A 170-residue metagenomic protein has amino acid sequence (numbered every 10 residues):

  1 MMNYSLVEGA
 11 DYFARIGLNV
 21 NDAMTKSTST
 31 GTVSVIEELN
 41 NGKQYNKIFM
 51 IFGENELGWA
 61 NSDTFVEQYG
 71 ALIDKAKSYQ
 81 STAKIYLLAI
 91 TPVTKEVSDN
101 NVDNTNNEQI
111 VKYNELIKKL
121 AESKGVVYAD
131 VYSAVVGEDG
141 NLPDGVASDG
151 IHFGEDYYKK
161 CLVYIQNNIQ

Functional and structural regions predicted by a protein language model:
M1-G70: Conserved SGNH/GDSL esterase-like catalytic core that processes O-acyl groups on lipids and polysaccharides
F13-I16, L88, V131-A134: Conserved beta-strand termini and adjacent loop/short-helix elements that scaffold enzyme active sites in alpha/beta
N40, I73-S78, K118: N-terminal cationic-hydrophobic initiation segments that often serve targeting/anchoring roles
M50, L87-L88: Structural beta-sheet core signal
E54, T91-T94: Short, flexible active-site-adjacent loop segments at beta-strand->alpha-helix junctions, enriched in small/polar
Y69-D74, N114: Generic structural signal for well-ordered alpha-helices, preferentially at hydrophobic/aromatic core positions
Q80-K84: A short helix->loop->beta-strand "cap" motif at the edges of active sites that frequently abuts
V93-Q170: Catalytic His-Asp segment of secreted/periplasmic serine-dependent ester chemistry enzymes
